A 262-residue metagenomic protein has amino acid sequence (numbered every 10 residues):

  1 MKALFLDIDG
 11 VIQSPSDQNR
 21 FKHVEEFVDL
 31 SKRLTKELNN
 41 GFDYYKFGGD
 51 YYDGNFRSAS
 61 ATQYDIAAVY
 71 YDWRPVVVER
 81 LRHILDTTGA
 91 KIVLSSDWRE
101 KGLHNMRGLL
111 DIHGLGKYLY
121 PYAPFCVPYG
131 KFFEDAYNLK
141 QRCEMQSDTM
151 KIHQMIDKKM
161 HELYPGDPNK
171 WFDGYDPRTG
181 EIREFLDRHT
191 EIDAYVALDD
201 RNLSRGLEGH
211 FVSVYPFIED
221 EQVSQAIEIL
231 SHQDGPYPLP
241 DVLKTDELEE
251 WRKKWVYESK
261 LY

Functional and structural regions predicted by a protein language model:
M1-I8, S16-N19, L248, K254-Y262: Non-catalytic pre-domain segments flanking phosphatase-related domains
A3-Y137, C143: Alpha-helical substrate-recognition element adjacent to the catalytic core
N105-Y262: C-terminal cap/substrate-recognition subdomain and adjoining C-terminal extension of metal-dependent phosphatase-like
